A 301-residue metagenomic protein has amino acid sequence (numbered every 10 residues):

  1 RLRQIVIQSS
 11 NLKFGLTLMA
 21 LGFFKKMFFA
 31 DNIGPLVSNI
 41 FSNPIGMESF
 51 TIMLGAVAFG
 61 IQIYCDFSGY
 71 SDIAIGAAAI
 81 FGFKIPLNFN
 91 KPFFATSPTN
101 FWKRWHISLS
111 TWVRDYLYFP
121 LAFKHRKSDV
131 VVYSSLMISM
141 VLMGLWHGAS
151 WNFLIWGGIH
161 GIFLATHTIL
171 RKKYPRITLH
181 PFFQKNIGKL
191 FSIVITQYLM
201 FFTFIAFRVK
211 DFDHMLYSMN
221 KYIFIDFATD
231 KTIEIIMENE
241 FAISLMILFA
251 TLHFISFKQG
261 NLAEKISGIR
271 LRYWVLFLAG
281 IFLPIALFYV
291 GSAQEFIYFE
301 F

Functional and structural regions predicted by a protein language model:
R1-E300: Membrane-embedded transmembrane alpha-helical bundles that form the catalytic cores of multi-pass lipid-modifying
